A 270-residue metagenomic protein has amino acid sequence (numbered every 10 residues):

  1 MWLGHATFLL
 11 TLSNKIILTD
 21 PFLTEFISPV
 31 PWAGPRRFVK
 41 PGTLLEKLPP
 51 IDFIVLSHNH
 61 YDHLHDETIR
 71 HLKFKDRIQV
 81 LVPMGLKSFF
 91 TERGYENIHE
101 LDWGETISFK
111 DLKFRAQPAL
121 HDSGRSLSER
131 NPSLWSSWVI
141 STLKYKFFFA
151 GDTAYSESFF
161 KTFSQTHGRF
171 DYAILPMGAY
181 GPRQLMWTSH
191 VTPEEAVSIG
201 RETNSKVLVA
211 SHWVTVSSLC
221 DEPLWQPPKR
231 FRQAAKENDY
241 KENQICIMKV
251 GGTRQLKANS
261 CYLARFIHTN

Functional and structural regions predicted by a protein language model:
L3, T7-N59, D66-H71, G85 (+2 more regions): Pre-active-site segment of Zn-dependent metallo-hydrolases
H5-S13, S108-F170, W187, V191-E195: Catalytic core of the metallo-beta-lactamase
K15-I17, I78, L112, Y145 (+1 more regions): Nucleotide donor/acceptor-binding cores
D20, L56, R115, L175 (+1 more regions): Redox-cofactor binding/interface segments in oxidoreductases and associated redox assembly factors
P21-L23, N59, A119-L120, G151-T153 (+2 more regions): Active-site metal-binding loops of divalent metal-dependent hydrolases
L44-L45, F53, Q79-L81, G85-S88 (+2 more regions): Cap/insert and terminal regions of metallo-dependent hydrolase folds
I69-R77, S141-F147: Short, surface-exposed connector motifs at secondary-structure boundaries
V82-Y145, R230-G252, L256-K257, Y262: Metallo-beta-lactamase
